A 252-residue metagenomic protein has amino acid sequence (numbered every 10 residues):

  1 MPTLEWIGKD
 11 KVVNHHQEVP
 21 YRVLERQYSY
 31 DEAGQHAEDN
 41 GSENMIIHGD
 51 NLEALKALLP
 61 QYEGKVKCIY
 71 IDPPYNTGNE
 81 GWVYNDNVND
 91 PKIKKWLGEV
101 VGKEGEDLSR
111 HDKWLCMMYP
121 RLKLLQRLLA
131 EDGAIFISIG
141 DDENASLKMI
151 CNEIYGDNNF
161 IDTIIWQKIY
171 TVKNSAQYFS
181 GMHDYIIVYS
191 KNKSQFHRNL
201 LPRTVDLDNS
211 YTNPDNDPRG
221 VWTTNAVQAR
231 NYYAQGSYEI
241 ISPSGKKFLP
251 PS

Functional and structural regions predicted by a protein language model:
M1-Y70, Y75-P120, I240: DnaQ-like (DEDDh/DEDDy) 3′-5′ exonuclease domain used for proofreading and 3′-end trimming on nucleic acids
I46, A134-S138: Short catalytic-loop micro-motif centered on adjacent basic/acidic residues
D50, K191, S242-G245: Short acidic-glycine loop/turn motifs at beta-strand connectors
L52-L59, T171-N174, T223-A226, P251: Short alpha-helical segments and helix-capping/turn motifs at coil-helix boundaries
E53-A54, Y75-E80, P91, D142-S146 (+3 more regions): Flexible loop/turn segments at secondary-structure boundaries
E63-A134, D142, N158, H183-D184 (+2 more regions): SAM-dependent methyltransferase catalytic-core segment centered on the flexible catalytic loop and adjoining short
M118, E131-D132, D141-L200: Signature of N6-adenine DNA methyltransferases within the class I
S237-E239, P243-S252: Glycine-rich, aromatic-lined ligand/substrate-binding cores of catalytic and carbohydrate-binding domains
